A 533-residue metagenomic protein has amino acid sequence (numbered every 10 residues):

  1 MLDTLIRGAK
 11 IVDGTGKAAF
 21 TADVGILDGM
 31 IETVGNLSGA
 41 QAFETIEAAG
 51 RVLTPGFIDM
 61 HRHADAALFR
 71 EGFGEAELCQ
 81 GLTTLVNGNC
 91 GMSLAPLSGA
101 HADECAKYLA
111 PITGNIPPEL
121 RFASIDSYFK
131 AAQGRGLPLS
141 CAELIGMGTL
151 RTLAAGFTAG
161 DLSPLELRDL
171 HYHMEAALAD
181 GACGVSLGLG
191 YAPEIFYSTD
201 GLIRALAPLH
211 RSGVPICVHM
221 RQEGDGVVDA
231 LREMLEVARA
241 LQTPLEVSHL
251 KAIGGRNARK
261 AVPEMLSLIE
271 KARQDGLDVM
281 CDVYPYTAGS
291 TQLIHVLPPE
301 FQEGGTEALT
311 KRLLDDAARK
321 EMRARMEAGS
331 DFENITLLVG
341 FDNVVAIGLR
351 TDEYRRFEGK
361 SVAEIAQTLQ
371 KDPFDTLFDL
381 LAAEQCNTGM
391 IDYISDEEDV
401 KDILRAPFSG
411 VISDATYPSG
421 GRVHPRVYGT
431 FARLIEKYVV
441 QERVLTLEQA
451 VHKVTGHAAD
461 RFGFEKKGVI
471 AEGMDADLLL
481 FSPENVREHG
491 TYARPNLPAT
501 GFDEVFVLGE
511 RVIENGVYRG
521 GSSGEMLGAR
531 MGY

Functional and structural regions predicted by a protein language model:
M1-L5, K10-G56: Histidine-rich, glycine-flanked metal-binding segment
A9, G29, G50, H61 (+12 more regions): Divalent metal-coordination and catalytic microenvironments
V12-D23, A363, T388-I394, V400 (+3 more regions): Acidic, glycine-enriched loop/beta-strand segments at the rims of small-molecule binding/catalytic pockets
A40, A48-P118: Metal-associated gating/positioning segment near the N- to mid-region
C90-G99, C105, P111-A240: Hydrophobic, small-residue-rich alpha-helical packing segments that form membrane-like cores
A95-A102, T152-T158, V228-R232, N257-A261 (+4 more regions): Short acidic, glycine/serine/threonine-rich loops at helix termini
Y128-A132, L137-A154, G160-P164, L170-Y191 (+3 more regions): Active-site neighborhoods of metal-dependent hydrolases
D315, D402-F408, S413-D414, T430 (+1 more regions): C-terminal cap of metal-dependent C-N hydrolases
